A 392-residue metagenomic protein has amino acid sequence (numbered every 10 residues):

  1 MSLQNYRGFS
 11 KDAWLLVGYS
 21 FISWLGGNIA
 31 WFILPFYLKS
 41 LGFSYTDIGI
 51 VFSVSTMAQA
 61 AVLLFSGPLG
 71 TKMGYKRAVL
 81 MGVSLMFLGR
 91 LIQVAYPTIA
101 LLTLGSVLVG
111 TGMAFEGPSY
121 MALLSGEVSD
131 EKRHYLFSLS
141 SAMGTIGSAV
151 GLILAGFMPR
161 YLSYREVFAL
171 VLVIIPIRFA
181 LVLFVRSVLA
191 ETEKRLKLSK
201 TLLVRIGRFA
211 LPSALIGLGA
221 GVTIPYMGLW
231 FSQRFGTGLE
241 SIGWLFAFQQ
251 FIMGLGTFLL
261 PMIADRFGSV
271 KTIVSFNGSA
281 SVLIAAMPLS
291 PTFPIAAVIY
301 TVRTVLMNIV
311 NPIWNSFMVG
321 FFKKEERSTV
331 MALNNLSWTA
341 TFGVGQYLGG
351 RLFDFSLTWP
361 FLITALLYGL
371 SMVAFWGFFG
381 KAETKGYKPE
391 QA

Functional and structural regions predicted by a protein language model:
Y6-T56, G207-P212, G217-L245: Helix-loop boundary and gating motifs at the non-cytosolic
T56-L64, S148-A149, Q250-F258, T339-G343: Residue-level signature of mid-helix packing/kink "hotspots" within the transmembrane helices of 12-pass Major
V62-G74, P159, T257-G268, F353: Helix-to-loop junctions at the C-terminal end of transmembrane segments in multipass secondary transporters
G74, A95-A100, L289-P294: Helix-breaking motifs and short loop linkers at transmembrane-helix boundaries and internal kinks in secondary membrane
R77-L91, L172, K271-A286: Structural signature of the two symmetry-related core transmembrane helices
G89, A100-L108, L283, P294-R303: Paired small-residue
V107-G144: Cytoplasmic helix-loop-helix junction between adjacent transmembrane helices in 12-TM secondary transporters
V167-L183, F361-W376: Symmetry-related core transmembrane helices of the 12-TM Major Facilitator Superfamily/SLC fold
